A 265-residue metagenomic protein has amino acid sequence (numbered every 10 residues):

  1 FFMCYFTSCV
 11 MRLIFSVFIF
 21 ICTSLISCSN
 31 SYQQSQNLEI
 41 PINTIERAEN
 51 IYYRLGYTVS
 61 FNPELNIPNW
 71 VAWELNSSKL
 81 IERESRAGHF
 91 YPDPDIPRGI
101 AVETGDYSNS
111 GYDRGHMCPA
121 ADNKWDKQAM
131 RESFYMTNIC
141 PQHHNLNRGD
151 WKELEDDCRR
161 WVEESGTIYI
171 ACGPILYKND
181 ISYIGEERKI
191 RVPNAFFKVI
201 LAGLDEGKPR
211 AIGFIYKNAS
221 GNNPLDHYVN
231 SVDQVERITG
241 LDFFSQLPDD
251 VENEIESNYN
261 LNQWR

Functional and structural regions predicted by a protein language model:
C4-I14: Positively charged n-region of N-terminal signal peptides that target proteins for export
F20, S24-R265: Domain-level detector for secreted/extracellular nuclease and nuclease-toxin modules, and for the ENPP-like C-terminal
